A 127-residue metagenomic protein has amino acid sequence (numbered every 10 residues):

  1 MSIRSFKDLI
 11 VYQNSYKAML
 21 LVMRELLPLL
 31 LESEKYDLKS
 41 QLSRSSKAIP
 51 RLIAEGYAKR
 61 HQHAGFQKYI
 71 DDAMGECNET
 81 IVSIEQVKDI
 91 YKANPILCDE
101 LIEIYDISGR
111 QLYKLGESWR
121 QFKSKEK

Functional and structural regions predicted by a protein language model:
M1-K127: Amphipathic alpha-helical assembly/interaction segments
